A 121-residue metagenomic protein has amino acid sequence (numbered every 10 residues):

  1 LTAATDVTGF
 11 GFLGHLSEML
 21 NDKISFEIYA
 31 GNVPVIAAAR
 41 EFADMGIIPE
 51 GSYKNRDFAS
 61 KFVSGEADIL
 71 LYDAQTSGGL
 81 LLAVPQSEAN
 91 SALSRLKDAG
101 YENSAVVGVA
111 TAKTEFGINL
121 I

Functional and structural regions predicted by a protein language model:
L1-I121: Glycine-/charge-enriched secondary-structure boundary and capping motifs
